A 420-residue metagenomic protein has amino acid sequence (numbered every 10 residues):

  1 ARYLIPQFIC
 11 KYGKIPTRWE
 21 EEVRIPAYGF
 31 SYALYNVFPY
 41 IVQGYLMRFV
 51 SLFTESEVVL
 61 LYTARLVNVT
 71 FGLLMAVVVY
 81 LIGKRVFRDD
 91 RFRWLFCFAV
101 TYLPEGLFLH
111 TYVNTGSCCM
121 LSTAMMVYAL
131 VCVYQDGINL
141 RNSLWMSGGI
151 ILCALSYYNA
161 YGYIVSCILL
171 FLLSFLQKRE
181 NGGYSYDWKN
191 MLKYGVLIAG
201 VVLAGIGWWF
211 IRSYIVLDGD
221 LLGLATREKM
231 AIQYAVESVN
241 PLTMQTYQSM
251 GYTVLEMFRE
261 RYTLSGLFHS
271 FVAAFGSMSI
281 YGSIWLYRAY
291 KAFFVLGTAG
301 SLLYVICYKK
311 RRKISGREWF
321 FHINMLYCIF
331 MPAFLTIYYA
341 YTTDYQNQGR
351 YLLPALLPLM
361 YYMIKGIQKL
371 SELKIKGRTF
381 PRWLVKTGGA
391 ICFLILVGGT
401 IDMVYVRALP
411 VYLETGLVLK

Functional and structural regions predicted by a protein language model:
A1-A64, E228-M244, Q248, S277: Interfacial juxtamembrane loops and adjacent helix segments that form the catalytic/substrate-binding surfaces
E55-V58, V79-Y102: Transmembrane-helix signature of polytopic, membrane-embedded enzymes that assemble or transfer cell-envelope glycans
Y62-V86, M125: Transmembrane-helix motifs of polytopic, lipid-linked glycan transferases
E105-C119: Short acidic/glycine- and proline-prone juxtamembrane loop motifs at membrane-interface regions of multi-pass membrane
C132-Q135, Y163-V202, V216, T226: Perimembrane helix-loop-helix junctions
N142-Y158: Membrane-interface alpha helices of multi-pass inner-membrane proteins
L173, K193-V305, D402-R407: Membrane-lumen/periplasm interface segments of specific transmembrane helices in polyprenyl phosphate-linked
W209, I284-A289, E372-K420: Transmembrane helical bundles and short interhelical boundary loops of multi-pass, membrane-embedded
